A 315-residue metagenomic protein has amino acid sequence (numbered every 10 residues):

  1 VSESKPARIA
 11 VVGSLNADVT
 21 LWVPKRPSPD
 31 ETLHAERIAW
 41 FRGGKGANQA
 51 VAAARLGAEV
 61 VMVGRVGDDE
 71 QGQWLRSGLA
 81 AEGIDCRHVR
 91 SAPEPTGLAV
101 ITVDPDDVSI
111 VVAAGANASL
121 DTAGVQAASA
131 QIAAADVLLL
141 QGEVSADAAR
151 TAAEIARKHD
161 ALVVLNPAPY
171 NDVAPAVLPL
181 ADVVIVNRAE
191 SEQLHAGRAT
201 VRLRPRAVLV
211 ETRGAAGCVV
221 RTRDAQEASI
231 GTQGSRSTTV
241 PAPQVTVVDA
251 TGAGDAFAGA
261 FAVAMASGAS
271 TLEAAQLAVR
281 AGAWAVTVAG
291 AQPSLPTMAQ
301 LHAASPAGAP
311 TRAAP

Functional and structural regions predicted by a protein language model:
V1-I9, D172, G197-P315: Conserved phosphate-binding/catalytic region of the ribokinase-like
V1-R65, E70-S77, A81, V247 (+2 more regions): Glycine-rich phosphate/adenosyl-contacting loop at the front of the ribokinase-like
V51-E59, V103, A264-G268: Alpha-helix C-terminal capping segments
R65, S91, I101-V137, G142: Conserved phosphate-binding/catalytic loop of the ribokinase/pfkB sugar-kinase fold
G78-P93: A glycine-rich helix N-cap at a beta->alpha junction
G83, A118-A123, V163-Y170: Short gly/ser/thr-rich secondary-structure transition/capping motifs
V137-T200, V208, A215-C218, R223: Conserved beta-alpha-beta core of the PfkB/ribokinase-like small-molecule kinase fold
